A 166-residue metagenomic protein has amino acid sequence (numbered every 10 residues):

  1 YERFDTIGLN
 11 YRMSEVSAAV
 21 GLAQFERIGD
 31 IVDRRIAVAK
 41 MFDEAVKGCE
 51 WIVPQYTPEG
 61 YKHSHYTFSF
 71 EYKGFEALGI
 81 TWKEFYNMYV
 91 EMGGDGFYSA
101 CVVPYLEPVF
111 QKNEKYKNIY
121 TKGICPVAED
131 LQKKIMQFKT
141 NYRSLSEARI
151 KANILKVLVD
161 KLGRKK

Functional and structural regions predicted by a protein language model:
Y1-K166: PLP-dependent aminotransferase class I/II
